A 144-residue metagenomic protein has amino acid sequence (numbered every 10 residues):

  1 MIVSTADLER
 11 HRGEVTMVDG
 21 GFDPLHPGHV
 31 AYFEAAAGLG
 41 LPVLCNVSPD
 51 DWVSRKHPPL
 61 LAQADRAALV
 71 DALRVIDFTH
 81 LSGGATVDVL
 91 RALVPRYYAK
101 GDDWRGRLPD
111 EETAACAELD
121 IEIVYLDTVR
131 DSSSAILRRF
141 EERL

Functional and structural regions predicted by a protein language model:
M1-L144: Nucleotidyltransferase catalytic core that binds NTPs
